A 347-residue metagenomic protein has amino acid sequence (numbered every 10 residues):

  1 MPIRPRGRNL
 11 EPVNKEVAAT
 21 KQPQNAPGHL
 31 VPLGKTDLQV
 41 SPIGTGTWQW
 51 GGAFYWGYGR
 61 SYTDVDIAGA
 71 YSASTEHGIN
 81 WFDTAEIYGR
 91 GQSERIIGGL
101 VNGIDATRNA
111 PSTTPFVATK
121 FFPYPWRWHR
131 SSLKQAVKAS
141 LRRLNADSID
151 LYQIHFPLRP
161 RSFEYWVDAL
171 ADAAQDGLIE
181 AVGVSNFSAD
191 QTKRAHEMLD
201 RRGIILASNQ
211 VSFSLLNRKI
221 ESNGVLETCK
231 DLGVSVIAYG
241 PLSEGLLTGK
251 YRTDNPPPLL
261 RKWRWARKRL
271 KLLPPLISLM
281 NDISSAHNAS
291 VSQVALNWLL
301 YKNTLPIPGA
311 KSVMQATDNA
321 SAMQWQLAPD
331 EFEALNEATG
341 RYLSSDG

Functional and structural regions predicted by a protein language model:
P2-P115, Q175, G347: N-terminal binding-site loop/beta-alpha segment at the start of enzyme catalytic domains that lines or forms
I3-P12, T20-P23, P27-L30, P157-G347: Beta/alpha (TIM)-barrel catalytic core signal, keyed to glycine-rich beta->alpha loops juxtaposed to Asp/Glu that bind
L38-I43, G78-W81, N109-P115, A146-D150 (+5 more regions): Short, well-ordered coil/turn segments that N-cap beta-strands
T45, T84, T119, L151-I154 (+3 more regions): Conserved beta-strand positions
G52-V65, F121-S131, L158-R161: Active-site mouth loops of central-metabolism enzymes
R60-S74, H129-L144, F163-Y165, T192-R194: Short, acidic/polar
P111-P125, Y152, Q210-S214: A short, structured active-site edge motif that brings together acidic residues
L144-P160: Active-site groove signature of glycoside hydrolases
